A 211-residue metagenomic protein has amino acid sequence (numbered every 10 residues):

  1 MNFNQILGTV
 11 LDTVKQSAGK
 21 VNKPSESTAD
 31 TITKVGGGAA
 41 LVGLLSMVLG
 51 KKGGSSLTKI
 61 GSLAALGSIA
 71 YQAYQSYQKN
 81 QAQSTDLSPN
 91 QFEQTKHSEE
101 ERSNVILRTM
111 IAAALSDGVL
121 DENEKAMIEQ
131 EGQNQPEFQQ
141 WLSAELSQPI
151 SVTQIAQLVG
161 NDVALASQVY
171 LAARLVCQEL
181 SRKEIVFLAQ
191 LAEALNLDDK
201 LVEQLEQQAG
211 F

Functional and structural regions predicted by a protein language model:
N2-T109, N123-F211: Small-residue-enriched hydrophobic alpha-helices in membranes
I111-A113: Primarily EF-hand calcium-binding motifs
